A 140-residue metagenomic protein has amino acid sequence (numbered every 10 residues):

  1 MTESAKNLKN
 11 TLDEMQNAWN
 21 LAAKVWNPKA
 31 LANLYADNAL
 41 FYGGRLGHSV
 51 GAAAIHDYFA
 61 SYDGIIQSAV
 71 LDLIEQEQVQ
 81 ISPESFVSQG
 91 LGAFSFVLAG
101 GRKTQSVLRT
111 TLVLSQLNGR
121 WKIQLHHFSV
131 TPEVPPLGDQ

Functional and structural regions predicted by a protein language model:
T2-E3, A93, A99, Q116-N118: Short S/T/G/P-rich N-terminal loop/turn motif that feeds into the first structured element of a domain
T2-L8, V134-G138: A detector for short, charged/polar N-terminal pre-domain segments
S4-N10, M15-N17, P28-E84, L91 (+1 more regions): A solvent-exposed, acidic/Ser-Thr-rich amphipathic alpha-helical stretch
Y35, G92-F94, H127-V130: Short beta-strand segments enriched in hydrophobic/aromatic residues within well-folded beta-rich domains
L40, Q89-A93, T111-S115: Residue-level recognition of well-ordered beta-strand positions that form the cores of beta-sheet-rich folds across
Q80, F94-L98, L114, T131: Beta-strand elements of well-folded, non-transmembrane domains
V107-L137: Short beta-strand edge/turn micro-motifs at domain boundaries
